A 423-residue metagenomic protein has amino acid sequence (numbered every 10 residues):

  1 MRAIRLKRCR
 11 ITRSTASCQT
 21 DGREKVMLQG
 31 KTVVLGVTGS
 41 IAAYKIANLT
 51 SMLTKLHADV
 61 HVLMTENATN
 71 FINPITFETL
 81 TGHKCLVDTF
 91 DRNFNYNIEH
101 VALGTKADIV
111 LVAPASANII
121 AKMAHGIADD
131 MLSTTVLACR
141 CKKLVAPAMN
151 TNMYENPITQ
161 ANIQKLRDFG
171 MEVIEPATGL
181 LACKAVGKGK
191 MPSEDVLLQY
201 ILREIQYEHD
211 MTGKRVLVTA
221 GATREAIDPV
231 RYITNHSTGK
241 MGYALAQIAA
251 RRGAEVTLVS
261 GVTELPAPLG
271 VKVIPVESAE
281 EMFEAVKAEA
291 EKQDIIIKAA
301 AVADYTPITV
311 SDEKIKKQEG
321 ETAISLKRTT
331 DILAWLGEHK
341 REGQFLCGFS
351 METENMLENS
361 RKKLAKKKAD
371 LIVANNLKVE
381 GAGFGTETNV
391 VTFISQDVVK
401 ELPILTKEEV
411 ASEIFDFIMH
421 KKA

Functional and structural regions predicted by a protein language model:
R5, D21-G22: Arg/Gly-rich low-complexity intrinsically disordered repeat tracts
G22-L144, N150-G239, Y243-A423: A cross-family phosphate/adenosyl-ligand binding-site feature
